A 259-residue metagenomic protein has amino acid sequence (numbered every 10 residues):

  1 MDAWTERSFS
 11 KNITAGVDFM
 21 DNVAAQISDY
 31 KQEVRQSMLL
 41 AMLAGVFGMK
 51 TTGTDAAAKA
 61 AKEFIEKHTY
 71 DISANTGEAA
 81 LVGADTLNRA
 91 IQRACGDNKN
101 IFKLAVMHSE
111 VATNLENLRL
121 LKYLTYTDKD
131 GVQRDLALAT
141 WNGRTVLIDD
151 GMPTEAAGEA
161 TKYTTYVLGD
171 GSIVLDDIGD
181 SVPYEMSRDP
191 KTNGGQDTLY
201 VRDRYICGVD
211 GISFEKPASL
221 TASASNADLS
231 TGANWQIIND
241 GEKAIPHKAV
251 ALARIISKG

Functional and structural regions predicted by a protein language model:
M1-N100, S109-T140, D150-G158, G171-G259: Flexible, glycine/threonine- and acidic-rich loop/arm segments that mediate assembly and lattice contacts in viral
R144: A contiguous pocket-lining binding segment that forms or flanks enzyme active sites
I148, Y163-Y166: C-terminal regulatory/interaction module of P-loop NTP-utilizing enzymes
